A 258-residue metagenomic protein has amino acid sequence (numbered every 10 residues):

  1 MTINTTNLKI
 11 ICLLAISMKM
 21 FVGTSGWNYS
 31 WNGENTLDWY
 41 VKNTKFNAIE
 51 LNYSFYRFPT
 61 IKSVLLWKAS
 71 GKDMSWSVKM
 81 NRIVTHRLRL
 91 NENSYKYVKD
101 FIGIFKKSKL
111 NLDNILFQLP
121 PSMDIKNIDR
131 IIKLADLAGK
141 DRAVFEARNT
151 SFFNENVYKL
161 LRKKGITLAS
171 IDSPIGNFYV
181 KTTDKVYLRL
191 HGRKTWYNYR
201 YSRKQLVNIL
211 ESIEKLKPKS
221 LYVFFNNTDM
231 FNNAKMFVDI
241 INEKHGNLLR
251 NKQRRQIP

Functional and structural regions predicted by a protein language model:
N4-N7: Intrinsic-disorder-associated, low-complexity terminal segments enriched in Asp/Asn/His/Tyr and depleted of Lys/Arg
I11-P258: Residues lining hydrophobic/aromatic ligand-binding pockets adjacent to catalytic sites
